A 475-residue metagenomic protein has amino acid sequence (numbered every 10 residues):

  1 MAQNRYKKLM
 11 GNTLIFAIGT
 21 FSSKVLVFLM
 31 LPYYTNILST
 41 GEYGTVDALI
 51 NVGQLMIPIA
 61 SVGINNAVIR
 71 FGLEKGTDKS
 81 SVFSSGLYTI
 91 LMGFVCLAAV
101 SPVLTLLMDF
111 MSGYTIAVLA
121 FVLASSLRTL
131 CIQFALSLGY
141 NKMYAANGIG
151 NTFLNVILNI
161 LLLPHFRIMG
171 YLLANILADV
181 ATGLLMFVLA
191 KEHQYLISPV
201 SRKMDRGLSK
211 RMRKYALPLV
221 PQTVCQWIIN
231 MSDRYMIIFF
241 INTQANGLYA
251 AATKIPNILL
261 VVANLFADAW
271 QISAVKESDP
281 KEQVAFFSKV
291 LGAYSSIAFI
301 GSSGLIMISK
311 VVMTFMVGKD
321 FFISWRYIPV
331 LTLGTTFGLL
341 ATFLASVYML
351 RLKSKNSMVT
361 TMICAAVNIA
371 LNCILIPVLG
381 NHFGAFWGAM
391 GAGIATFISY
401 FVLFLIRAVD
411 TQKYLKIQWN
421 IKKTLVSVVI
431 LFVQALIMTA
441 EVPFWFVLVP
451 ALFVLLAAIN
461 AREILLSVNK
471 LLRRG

Functional and structural regions predicted by a protein language model:
M1-R5, I116, A146, N175 (+4 more regions): Interhelical loop/hinge segments that connect adjacent transmembrane helices in multipass membrane
A2, I417-K423, A435-G475: Membrane-proximal transmembrane or re-entrant/amphipathic helices at the cytosolic face
R5-N65, A98-S101, F121, T152-V156 (+4 more regions): Signature of the first transmembrane helix
N12-V27, N151, Y171-M186, A190 (+3 more regions): Transmembrane helical elements of multi-pass membrane transporters/channels
F21, P58-A60, S84-A117, S288-L339 (+2 more regions): Alpha-helical transmembrane segments of multi-pass membrane transport and lipid-handling proteins
P32, A60-G76, P256-L291, A345-L350: Helix-loop junctions and terminal segments of transmembrane helices in multi-pass membrane transport/translocation
T35-E42, F110-I116, G139-K142, F153-L184 (+3 more regions): Membrane-interface helix-loop junctions in multi-pass transport and translocation proteins
F71, G76, S125-G148, V275 (+2 more regions): Membrane-interface junctions at transmembrane-helix termini in multi-pass inner-membrane proteins
